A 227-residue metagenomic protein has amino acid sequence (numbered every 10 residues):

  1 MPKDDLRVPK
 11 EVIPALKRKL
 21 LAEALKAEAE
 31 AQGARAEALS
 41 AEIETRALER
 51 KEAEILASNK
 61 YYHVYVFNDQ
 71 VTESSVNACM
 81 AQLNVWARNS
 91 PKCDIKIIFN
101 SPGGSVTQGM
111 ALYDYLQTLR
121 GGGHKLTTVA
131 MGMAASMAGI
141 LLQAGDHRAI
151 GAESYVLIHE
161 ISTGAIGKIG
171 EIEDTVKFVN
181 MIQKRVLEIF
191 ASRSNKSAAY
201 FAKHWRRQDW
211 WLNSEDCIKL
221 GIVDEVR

Functional and structural regions predicted by a protein language model:
M1-R227: Terminal-region recognition feature
